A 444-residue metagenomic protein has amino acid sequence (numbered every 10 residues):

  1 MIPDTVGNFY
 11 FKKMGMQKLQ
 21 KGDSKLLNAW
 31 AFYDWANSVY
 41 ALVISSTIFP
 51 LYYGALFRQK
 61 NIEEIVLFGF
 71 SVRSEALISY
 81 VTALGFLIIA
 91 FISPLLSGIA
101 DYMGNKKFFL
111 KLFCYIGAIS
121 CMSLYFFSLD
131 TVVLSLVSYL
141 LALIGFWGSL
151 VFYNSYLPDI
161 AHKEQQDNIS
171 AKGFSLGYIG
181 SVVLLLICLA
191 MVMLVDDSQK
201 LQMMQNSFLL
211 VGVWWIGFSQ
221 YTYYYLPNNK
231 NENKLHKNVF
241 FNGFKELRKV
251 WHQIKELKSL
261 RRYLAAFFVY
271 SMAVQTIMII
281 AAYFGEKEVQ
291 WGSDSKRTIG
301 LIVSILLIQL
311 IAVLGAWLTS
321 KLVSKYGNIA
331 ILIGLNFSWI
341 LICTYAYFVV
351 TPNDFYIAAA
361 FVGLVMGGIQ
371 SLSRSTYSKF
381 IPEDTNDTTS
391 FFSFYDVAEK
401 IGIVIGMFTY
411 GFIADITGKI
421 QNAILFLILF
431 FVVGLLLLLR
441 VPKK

Functional and structural regions predicted by a protein language model:
Y10, G15-L27, N228-L264: Juxtamembrane intracellular "pre-TM" segments in multi-pass secondary transporters
I44-R73, I279-I299: Short amphipathic helix-loop junctions that connect adjacent transmembrane helices in Major Facilitator Superfamily/SLC
S71, M191-G212, F412-F431: A membrane-interface helix-boundary motif in multi-pass transporters
F91-N105, L314-G327: Helix-to-loop junctions at the C-terminal end of transmembrane segments in multipass secondary transporters
F108-S123, A330-Y345: Structural signature of the two symmetry-related core transmembrane helices
S120, T131-S149, D354-G368: Hydrophobic core of transmembrane alpha-helices in multi-pass small-molecule transporters, especially MFS/SLC-type
F126, W214-Y225, I369, L425-K444: Multi-pass alpha-helical transporter architecture, strongest for 12-TM Major Facilitator/SLC carriers used
S170-M191, D396-G406: Glycine-rich segments within core transmembrane alpha-helices of 12-TM secondary carriers
